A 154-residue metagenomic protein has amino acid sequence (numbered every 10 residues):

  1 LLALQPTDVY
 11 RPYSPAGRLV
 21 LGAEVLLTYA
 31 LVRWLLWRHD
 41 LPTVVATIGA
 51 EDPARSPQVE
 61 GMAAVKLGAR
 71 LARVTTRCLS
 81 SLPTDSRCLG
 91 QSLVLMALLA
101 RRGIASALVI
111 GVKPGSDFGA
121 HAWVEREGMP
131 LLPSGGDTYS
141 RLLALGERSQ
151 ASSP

Functional and structural regions predicted by a protein language model:
L1-V59, V74-T84, R101-R102, G135 (+2 more regions): N-terminal accessory/pre-domain segments preceding catalytic cores
E60-A64: N-terminal hydrophobic or amphipathic helices/low-complexity stretches enriched in small/hydrophobic/Pro/Gly
V65-T75: Acidic catalytic patch
V74, L93-P154: Hydrophobic/aromatic-rich core segments of domains that either
R87-S92: Short, thiol/selenol-centered motifs that function as redox-active sites or metal-ligating centers
